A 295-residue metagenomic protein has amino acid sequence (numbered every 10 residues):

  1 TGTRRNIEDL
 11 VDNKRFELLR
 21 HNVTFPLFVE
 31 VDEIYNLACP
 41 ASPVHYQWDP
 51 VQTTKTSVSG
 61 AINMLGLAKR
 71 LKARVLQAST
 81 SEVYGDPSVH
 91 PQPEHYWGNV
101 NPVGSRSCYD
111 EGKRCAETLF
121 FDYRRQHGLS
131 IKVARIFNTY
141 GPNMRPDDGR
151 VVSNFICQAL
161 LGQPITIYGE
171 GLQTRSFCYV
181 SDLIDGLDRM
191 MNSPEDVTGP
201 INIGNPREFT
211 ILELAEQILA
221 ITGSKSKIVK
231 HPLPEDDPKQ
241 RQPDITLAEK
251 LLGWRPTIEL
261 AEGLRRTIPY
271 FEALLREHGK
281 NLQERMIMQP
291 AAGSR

Functional and structural regions predicted by a protein language model:
T1-T139, S181-I184, R266-R295: N-terminal Rossmann-like NAD(P)+-binding domain of SDR-like oxidoreductases, especially those catalyzing
G2, W48, T56-S59, S107 (+6 more regions): Residue-level signal for the nucleotide or nucleotide-sugar donor/cofactor binding architecture
D12-F16, E94-V100, H127-S130, I156-I167 (+3 more regions): A short C-terminal helix-loop "cap" of Rossmann-like NAD(P)-dependent dehydrogenase/epimerase domains
I34, L183, L187, I203 (+3 more regions): Non-catalytic, hydrophobic alpha-helical segments
A68, R124, A159, I167 (+2 more regions): Hydrophobic pocket-lining residues that define ligand/cofactor binding sites across diverse proteins
R114, L129, T139-N154, L161-Q163 (+6 more regions): Glycine/proline-rich active-site loop of Rossmann-fold NAD(P)-dependent oxidoreductases
E170-L172, T198-I201, F209-E216, G223-Q240 (+2 more regions): C-terminal "lid/loop" region of Rossmann-like NAD(P)-dependent oxidoreductases
L187-M191, A215-I218, L264-F271: Hydrophobic "lid"/C-terminal helical patch of Rossmann-like NAD(P)-dependent dehydrogenase/epimerase domains
